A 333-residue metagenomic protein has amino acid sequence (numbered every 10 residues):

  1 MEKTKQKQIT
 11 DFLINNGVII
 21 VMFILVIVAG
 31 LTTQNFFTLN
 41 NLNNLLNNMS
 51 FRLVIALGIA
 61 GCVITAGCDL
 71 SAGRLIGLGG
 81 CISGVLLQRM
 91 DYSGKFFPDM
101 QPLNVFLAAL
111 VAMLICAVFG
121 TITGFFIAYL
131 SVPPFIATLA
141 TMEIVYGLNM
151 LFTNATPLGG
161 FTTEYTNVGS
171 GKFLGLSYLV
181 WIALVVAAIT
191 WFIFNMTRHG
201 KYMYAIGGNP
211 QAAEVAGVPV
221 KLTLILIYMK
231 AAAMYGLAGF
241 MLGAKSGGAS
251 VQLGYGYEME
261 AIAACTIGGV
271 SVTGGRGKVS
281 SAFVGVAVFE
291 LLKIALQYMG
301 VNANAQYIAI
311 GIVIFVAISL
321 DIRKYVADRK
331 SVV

Functional and structural regions predicted by a protein language model:
M1-L25, V215, P219-L222, I294-V333: Cytosolic-side transmembrane-helix boundaries in multi-pass membrane proteins
T4-L45, S50, A244-G247, V333: Helix-loop-helix hairpins and the membrane-proximal interhelical loops of multi-pass alpha-helical transport proteins
K5, L130, P134-H199, T223-L226 (+3 more regions): Transmembrane helix-bundle core of multi-pass membrane transporters and related energy-transducing complexes
V18-L31, G58-I59, G84, M113-C116 (+6 more regions): Hydrophobic core segments of alpha-helical transmembrane domains in multi-pass membrane transport and ion-translocation
I24-T32, F36-M90, F125-S131, G269-V279 (+1 more regions): Single transmembrane alpha-helix segments in multi-pass membrane proteins
D91-M142, V185, V284-G285: Alpha-helical transmembrane segments within multi-pass membrane transporters and channels
N104-A112, C116-T123, G175-A249: Helix-loop-helix "hairpin" substructures at the membrane interface of multi-pass membrane proteins
Y235, K245-I308: Transmembrane alpha-helical segments in multi-pass inner-membrane proteins
